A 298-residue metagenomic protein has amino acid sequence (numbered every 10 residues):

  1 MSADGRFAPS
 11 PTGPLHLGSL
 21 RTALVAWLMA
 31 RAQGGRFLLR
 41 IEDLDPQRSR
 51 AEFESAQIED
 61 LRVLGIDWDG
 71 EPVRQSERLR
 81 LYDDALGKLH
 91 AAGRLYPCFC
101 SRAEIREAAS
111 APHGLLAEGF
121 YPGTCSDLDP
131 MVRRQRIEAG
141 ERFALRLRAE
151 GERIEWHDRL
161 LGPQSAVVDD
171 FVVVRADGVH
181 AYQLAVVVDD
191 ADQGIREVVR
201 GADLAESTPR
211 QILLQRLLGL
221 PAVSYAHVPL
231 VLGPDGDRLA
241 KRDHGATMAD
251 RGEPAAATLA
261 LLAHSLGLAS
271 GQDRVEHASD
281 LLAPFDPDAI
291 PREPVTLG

Functional and structural regions predicted by a protein language model:
M1-G114, A202-L220: N-terminal Rossmann-like or analogous alpha/beta NTP/dinucleotide-binding catalytic cores that position adenine
M1-P14, A32, F37, R133-Q135 (+3 more regions): Non-catalytic terminal extensions that flank enzyme cores
W27, F37, L44, E59-L61 (+6 more regions): Bulky hydrophobic/aromatic packing residues
E54, L79, R102, E118 (+5 more regions): Alpha-helix initiation and N-capping motif
E59, D84, E107, D127 (+2 more regions): Charged/polar, solvent-exposed surface patches and flexible loops
D69-E71, A222-Y225, L268-E276: Short, surface-exposed acidic
E77-A92, L115-G123, E141-A144, E150 (+1 more regions): Short secondary-structure transition/capping segments
A103-D250, G298: Active-site cores that bind ATP or allylic diphosphates and position pyrophosphate for catalysis
